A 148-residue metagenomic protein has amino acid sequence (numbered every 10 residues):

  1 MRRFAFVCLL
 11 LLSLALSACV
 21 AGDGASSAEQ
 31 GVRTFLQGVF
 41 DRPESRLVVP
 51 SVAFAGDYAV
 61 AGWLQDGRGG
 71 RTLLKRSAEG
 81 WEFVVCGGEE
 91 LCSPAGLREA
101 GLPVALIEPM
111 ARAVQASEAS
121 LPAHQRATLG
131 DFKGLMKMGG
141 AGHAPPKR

Functional and structural regions predicted by a protein language model:
M1-F4: Positively charged n-region of N-terminal signal peptides that target proteins for export
V7-S17: Bacterial N-terminal signal peptides
V20-A21: Bacterial signal peptide processing site
A28-V39: Short, aromatic-enriched amphipathic alpha-helices that serve as compact interaction elements
L47-K75: Exposed beta-strand-loop-beta-strand "reactive/processing" segments of non-cytosolic proteins
G70-G80, V104-L106, F132: Short beta-strand segments and strand-loop junctions that repeat across beta-rich extracellular domains
L74-G96: Short beta-strand edge/turn micro-motifs at domain boundaries
E90-R148: C-terminal partner/receptor-binding element of secreted or periplasmic proteins
